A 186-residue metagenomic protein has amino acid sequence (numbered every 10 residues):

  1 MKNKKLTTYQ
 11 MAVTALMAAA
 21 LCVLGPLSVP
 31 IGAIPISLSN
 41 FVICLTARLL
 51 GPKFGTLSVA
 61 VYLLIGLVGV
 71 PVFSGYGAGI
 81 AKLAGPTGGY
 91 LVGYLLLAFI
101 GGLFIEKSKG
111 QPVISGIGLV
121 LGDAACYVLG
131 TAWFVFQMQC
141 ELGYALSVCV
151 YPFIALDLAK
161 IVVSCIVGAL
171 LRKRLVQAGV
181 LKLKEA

Functional and structural regions predicted by a protein language model:
M1-T56: Hydrophobic transmembrane alpha-helices
M11-L16, F41-L45, G55-V61, T87-V92 (+4 more regions): Hydrophobic alpha-helical transmembrane segments
L16, V23, I80-V128: Short helix-perturbing small/polar motifs within transmembrane alpha-helices
A18, C22-P26, L67, Y94 (+6 more regions): Transmembrane alpha-helical segments of multi-pass membrane transport proteins and ion-pumping complexes
G25-P35, L63-L97: Interfacial aromatic-anchored transmembrane helix boundaries in multi-pass membrane proteins
L27, L49, V68, G75-Y76 (+2 more regions): Helix-loop junctions at the membrane-solvent interface of multi-pass transporters, primarily the C-terminal
A33, Y76, K109-A186: Membrane-embedded alpha-helical hairpins and interfacial helices in multi-pass inner-membrane proteins
L49-K53, I100-S108, L171-L175: Structural signal for the C-terminal ends of transmembrane alpha-helices and the immediately following loop
